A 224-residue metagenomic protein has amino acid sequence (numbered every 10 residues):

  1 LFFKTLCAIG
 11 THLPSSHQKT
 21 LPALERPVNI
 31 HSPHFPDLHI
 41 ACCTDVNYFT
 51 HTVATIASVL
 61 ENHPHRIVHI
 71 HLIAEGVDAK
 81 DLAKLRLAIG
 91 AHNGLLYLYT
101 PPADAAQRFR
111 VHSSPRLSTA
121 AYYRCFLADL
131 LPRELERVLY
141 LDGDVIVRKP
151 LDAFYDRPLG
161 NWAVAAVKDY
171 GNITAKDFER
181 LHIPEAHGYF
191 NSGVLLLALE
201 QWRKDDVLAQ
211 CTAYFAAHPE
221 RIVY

Functional and structural regions predicted by a protein language model:
L1-A57: N-proximal low-complexity "stem/linker" segments adjacent to membrane-targeting elements
C42, A165-N172, H187-Y224: Catalytic core and acceptor-binding pocket of nucleotide-sugar-dependent glycosyltransferases
S58-R66: Short, acidic, metal-binding catalytic loop of nucleotide-sugar glycosyltransferases
V68-G76, A165-V167: Short internal beta-strands
L82-R86, R133, R148-G160, L208: Short alpha-helix within the catalytic core of nucleotide-sugar-dependent glycosyltransferases
A83-L130: Active-site-proximal specificity loops/subdomain of glycosyltransferases
V138: Short aromatic/hydrophobic "clamp" motif used to bind/position activated sugar donors
V145-L181: Conserved donor-nucleotide/metal-binding helix-loop-beta segment in metal-dependent transferases, i.e., the alpha-helix
